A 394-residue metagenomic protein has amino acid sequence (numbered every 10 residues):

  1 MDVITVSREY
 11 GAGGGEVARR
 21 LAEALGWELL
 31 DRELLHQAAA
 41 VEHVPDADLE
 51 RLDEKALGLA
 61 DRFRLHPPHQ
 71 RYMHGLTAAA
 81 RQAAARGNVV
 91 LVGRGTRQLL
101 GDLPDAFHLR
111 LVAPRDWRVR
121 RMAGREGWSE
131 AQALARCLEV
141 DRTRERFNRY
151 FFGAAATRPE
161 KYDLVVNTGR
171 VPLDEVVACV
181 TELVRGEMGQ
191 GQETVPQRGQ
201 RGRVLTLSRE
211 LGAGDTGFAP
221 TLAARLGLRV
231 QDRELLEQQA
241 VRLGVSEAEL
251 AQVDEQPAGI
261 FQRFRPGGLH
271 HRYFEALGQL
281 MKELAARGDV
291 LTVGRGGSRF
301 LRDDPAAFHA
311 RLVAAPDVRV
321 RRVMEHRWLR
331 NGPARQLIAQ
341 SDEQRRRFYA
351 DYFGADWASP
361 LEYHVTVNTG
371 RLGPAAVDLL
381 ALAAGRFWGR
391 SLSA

Functional and structural regions predicted by a protein language model:
M1-I4, G87, R201-L205, G288: Pre-Walker A (Motif I) flank of P-loop NTPase domains
T5-R19, L205-A223: Glycine-rich phosphate-binding P-loop
E28-A40, L228-R242: Short beta-strand-centered segment that lines the nucleotide-binding/catalytic pocket of NTP-utilizing
H36-L91, Q239-D289: ATP-dependent small-molecule kinase phosphotransfer cores that center on conserved nucleotide phosphate-binding segments
L49, E54-L59, Q98, S129-V176 (+3 more regions): Small-molecule kinase domains that catalyze NTP-dependent phosphoryl transfer to phosphate-bearing small molecules
D102-V140, P305-E325, N331-A339: Conserved phosphate-donor/acceptor-positioning beta-strand/loop module used by diverse small-molecule
Y150, Y162, G169-G202: Extreme N-terminal, non-catalytic leader segments that precede Walker-type/kinase nucleotide-binding cores
